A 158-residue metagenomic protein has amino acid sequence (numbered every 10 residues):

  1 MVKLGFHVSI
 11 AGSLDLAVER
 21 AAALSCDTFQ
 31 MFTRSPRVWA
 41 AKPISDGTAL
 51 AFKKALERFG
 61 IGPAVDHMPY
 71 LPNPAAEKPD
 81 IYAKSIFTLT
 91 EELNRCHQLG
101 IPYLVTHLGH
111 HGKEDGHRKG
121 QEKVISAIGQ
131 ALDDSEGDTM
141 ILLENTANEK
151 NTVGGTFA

Functional and structural regions predicted by a protein language model:
M1-E91: N-terminal pre-domain/capping segments
P74-A158: Active-site acidic/histidine proton-transfer and metal-coordination neighborhood in alpha/beta enzyme cores
